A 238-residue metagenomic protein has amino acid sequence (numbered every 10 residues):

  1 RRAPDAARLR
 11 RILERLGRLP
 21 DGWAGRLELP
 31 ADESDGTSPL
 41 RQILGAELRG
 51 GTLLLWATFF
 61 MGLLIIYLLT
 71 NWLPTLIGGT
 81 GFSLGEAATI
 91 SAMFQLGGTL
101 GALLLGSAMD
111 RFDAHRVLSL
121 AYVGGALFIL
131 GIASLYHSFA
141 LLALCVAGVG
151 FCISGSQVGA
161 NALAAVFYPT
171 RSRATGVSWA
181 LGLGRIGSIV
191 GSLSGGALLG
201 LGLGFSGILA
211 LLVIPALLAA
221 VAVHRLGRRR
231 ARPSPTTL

Functional and structural regions predicted by a protein language model:
R1-E33, S38, Q42-I43, V221-L238: Central mid-sequence intracellular linker of multi-pass
G45-L103: Extracytoplasmic gate region of multi-pass secondary transporters
L96, A165-L201: A late C-terminal transmembrane helix in Major Facilitator Superfamily
L103-D113, L199: Helix-to-loop junctions at the C-terminal end of transmembrane segments in multipass secondary transporters
R116-G131: Structural signature of the two symmetry-related core transmembrane helices
L141-G155: Hydrophobic core of transmembrane alpha-helices in multi-pass small-molecule transporters, especially MFS/SLC-type
G155-Y168: Intracellular juxtamembrane helix-capping segments at the cytosolic ends of symmetry-related transmembrane helices
A197-I214: A membrane-interface helix-boundary motif in multi-pass transporters
